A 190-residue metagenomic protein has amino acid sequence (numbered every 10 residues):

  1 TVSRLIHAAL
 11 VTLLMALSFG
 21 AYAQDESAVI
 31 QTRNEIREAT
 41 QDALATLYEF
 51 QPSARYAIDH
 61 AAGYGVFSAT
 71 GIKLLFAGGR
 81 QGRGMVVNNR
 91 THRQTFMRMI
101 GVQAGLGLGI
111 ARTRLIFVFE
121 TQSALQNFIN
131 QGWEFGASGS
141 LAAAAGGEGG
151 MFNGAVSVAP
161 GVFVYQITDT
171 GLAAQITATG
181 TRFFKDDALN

Functional and structural regions predicted by a protein language model:
T1-A9: Bacterial N-terminal signal peptides that target proteins for export
T12-M15: Short, linear, compositionally biased motifs with a strong N-terminal bias
S18-G20: N-terminal signal peptide c-region/cleavage motif recognized by signal peptidases
Q24-N190: Small-residue-enriched, tightly packed secondary-structure blocks
